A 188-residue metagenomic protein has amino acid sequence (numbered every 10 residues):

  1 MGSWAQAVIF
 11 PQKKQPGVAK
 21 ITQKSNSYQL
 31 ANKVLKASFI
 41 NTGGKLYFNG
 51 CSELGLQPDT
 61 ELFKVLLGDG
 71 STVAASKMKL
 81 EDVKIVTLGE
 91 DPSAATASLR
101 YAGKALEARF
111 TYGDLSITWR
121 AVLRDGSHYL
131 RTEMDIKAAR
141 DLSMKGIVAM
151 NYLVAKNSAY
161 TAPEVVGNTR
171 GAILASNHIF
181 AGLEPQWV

Functional and structural regions predicted by a protein language model:
W4-K24: Short, Gly/Pro- and small/polar-rich lid/capping loops
V8, S25-T111, R120: Acidic-aromatic substrate-binding/catalytic surfaces of carbohydrate-active enzymes
Q23-N26, N32-L35, D125-S127, I136-K137: Active-site-adjacent structural elements in enzyme catalytic domains
L35-N41, I117-L123, A181-L183, V188: Broad, structure-driven detector of short, well-ordered beta-strand segments within folded domains
N41, L99-Y101, L106-A159: Acidic, contiguous internal or C-terminal segments within carbohydrate-active enzymes that form a structured patch used
T60, V65-G68, N151-N168: Solvent-exposed beta-hairpin/edge-strand motifs
A162-V188: Trp/Gly-enriched beta-strand surface patches
